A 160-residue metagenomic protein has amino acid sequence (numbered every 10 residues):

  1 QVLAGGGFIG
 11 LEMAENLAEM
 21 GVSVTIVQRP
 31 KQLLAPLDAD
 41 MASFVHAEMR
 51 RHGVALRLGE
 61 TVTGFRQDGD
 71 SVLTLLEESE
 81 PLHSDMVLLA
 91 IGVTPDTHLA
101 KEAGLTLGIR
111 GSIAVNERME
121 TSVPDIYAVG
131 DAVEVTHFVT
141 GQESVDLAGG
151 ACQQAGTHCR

Functional and structural regions predicted by a protein language model:
V2, F8-R66, D146-C152: Rossmann-like dinucleotide-binding cores of NAD(P)H-dependent redox enzymes
G7, D38, E80, G92-V93: Short beta->alpha junction loops/turns
M20-S23, H52, D70, H83-S84 (+1 more regions): Short coil/turn connectors at secondary-structure junctions
Q28, P36, E78, A90-I91: Conserved residues at beta->alpha junctions
R57, L75-L76: A general beta-strand register signal
V62, L76-P81: A structured beta-alpha segment of the ubiquitous adenosine-cofactor-binding alpha/beta core
R66-V72: A short, compositionally biased
L73, P81-H158: FAD-site-proximal beta/loop scaffold in flavoenzymes
